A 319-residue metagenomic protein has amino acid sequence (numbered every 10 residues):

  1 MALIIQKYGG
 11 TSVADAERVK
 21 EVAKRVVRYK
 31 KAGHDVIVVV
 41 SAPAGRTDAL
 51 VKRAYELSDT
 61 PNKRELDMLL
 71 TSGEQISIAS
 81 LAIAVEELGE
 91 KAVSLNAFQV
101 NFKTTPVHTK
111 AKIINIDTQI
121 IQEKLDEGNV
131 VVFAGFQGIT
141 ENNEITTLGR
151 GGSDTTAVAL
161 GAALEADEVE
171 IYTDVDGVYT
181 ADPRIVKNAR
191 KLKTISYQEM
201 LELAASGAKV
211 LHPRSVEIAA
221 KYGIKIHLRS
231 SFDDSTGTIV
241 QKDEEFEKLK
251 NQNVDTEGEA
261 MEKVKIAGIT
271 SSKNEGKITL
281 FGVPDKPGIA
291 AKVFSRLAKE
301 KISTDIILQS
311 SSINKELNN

Functional and structural regions predicted by a protein language model:
M1-V216: Nucleotide/pyrophosphate-binding catalytic subdomain
H34-I37, L211, K225-S235, E300-N319: Flexible, glycine/charged-enriched surface loops at secondary-structure junctions
S41, L95, F133-A134, Y172 (+5 more regions): Generic beta-strand/beta-sheet core signal
P43, V175-G177, Y222-I226, S230-S235 (+3 more regions): Glycine-rich beta-alpha junction loops
L57, I239-N319: A conserved regulatory-domain signal marking ACT and ACT-like small-molecule sensing domains and adjacent regulatory
E168-E170, K191, I224-L228, D233 (+2 more regions): Internal nucleotide-binding/catalytic subdomain
A219: Acidic-aromatic/histidine active-site loop/patch
